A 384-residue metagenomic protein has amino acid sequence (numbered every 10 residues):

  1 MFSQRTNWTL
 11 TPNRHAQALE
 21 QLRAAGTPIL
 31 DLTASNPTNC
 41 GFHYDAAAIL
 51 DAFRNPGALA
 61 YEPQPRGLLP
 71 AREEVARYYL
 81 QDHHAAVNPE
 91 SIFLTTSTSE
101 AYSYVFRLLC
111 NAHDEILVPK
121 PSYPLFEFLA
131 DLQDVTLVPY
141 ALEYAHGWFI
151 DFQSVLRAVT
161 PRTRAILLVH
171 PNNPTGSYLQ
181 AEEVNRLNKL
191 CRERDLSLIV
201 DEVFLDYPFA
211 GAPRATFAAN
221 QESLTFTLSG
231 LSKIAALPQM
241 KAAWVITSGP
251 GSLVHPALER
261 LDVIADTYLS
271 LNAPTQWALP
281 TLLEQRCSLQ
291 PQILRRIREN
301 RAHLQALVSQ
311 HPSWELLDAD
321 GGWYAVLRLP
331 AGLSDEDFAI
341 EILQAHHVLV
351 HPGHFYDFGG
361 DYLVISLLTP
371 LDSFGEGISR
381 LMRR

Functional and structural regions predicted by a protein language model:
R5-S97, Y104, S154, L282-Q285: N-terminal small-domain helix-loop-helix segment of the aminotransferase-like
A25, Q133, E193-R194, H311 (+1 more regions): Helix C-cap/helix->beta junction micro-motif
L30-A34, E315-D320, H354-F355: Short beta-strand
A58-K189, D206-N220, F226, L371 (+1 more regions): Conserved core of the PLP fold type I
R77, Q81, A86, L156 (+2 more regions): PLP-dependent enzyme catalytic core of the Aspartate aminotransferase-like
S223-R298, A306-L307: Conserved core segment of the aminotransferase class I/II
Q276, P280, R296-Q305, L316-L329 (+1 more regions): Conserved glycine-rich beta-strand-loop-beta hairpin in the small C-terminal domain of fold type I
